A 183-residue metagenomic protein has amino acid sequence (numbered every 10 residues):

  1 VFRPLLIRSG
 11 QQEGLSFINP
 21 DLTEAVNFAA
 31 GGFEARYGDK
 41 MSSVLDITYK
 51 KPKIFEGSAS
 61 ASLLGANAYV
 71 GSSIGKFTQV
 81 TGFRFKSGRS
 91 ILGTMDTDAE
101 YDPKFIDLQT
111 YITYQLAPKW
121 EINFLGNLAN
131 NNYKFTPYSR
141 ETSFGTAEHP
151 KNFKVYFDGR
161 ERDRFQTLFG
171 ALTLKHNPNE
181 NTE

Functional and structural regions predicted by a protein language model:
F2-F28, T110: Short acidic/polar hinge/loop motifs at secondary-structure boundaries that mediate gating or recognition
I7-Q12, F28-A29, K50-K53, I91-D96 (+3 more regions): Extracytoplasmic loops and strand-loop junctions of Gram-negative outer membrane beta-barrel proteins
Q12-S16, V26, G31-G57: N-terminal periplasmic accessory domains that precede and gate Gram-negative outer-membrane beta-barrel machines
P20-T23, P52, L64, I74-F77 (+2 more regions): Outer-membrane beta-barrel channels and translocator barrels
D39-M41, S62-A66, S73, K104-I106 (+1 more regions): Residues that define the transmembrane beta-barrel architecture of outer-membrane proteins
A59-L63, T81-S87, F124-N130: Transmembrane beta-barrel strands of outer-membrane/channel proteins
A66-S72, T110-Y114, G170-H176: Residues on the lipid-exposed face of transmembrane beta-strands in outer-membrane beta-barrel proteins
A99, E121-N177: Flexible loop and strand-edge segments within Gram-negative outer membrane beta-barrel domains
